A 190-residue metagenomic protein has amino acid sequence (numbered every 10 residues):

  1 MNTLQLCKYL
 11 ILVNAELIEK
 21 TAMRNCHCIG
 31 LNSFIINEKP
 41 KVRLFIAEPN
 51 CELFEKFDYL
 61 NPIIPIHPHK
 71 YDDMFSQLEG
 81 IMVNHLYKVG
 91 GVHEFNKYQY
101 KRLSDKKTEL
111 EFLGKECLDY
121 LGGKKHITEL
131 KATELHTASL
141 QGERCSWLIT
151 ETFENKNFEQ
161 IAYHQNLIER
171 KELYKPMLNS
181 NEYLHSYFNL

Functional and structural regions predicted by a protein language model:
M1-C51: A short, N-terminal "cap"/entry segment at the start of jelly-roll beta-barrel domains of the cupin/DSBH fold
T21-M23, L60-I66, E116-C117, L135-T137: Catalytic micro-motifs at enzyme active sites that drive phosphoryl/nucleotidyl and oxygen chemistry
L44-P68, H85-L86, G90, A132: Conserved short histidine dyad/triad with adjacent acidic residue
P68-V83: Short, conserved beta-strand element in jelly-roll/cupin
M82, V89, E134-H136, T152-N155: Short, solvent-exposed loop/turn segments at secondary-structure junctions
K88-E134: Short acidic-glycine-tyrosine-enriched beta hairpin
E143-Q160: A short hydrophobic beta-strand segment most commonly corresponding to one strand of the jelly-roll/cupin
E159-L190: Long, compositionally biased interface segments
